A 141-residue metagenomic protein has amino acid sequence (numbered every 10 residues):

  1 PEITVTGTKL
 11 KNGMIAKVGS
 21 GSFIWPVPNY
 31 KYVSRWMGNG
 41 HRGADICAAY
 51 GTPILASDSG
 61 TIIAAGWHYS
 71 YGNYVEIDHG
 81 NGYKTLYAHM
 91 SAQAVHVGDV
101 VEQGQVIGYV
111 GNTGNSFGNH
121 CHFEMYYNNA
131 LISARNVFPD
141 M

Functional and structural regions predicted by a protein language model:
P1-S20: Non-catalytic extracellular/periplasmic "stalk" and linker regions immediately N-terminal to catalytic or recognition
G19-M141: Catalytic cores of peptidoglycan-degrading enzymes
